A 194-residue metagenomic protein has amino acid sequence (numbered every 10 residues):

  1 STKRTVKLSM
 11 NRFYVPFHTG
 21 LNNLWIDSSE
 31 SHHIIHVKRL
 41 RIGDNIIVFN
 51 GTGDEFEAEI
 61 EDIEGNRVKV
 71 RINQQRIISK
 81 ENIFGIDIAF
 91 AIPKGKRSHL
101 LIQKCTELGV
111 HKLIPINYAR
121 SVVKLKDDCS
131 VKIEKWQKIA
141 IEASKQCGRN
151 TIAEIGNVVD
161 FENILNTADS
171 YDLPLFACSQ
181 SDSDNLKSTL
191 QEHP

Functional and structural regions predicted by a protein language model:
T2-I77: N-terminal positively charged helical leader segments and presequences
G20-L21, V159-L165, D182-D184: A short acidic, often aromatic-flanked loop/helix-cap motif at beta-alpha or helix-coil junctions that lines enzyme
L24-I26, I83-D87, P194: Glycine/charged-rich beta-loop-alpha catalytic/anionic-binding loops adjacent to active sites
L40, K104-L108, L190-P194: Short, solvent-exposed amphipathic alpha-helical segments in soluble enzyme and RNA/protein-processing domains
N50, N117, S179-S181: Short secondary-structure boundary segments
A58, L100, L125, L186-K187: Short glycine-/acidic-enriched loop or helix-start segments at secondary-structure transitions that form or flank
S79-F176: RNA substrate-binding interface of SAM-dependent RNA methyltransferases
P174-P194: Active-site/ligand-binding-proximal alpha/beta "capping" segment
